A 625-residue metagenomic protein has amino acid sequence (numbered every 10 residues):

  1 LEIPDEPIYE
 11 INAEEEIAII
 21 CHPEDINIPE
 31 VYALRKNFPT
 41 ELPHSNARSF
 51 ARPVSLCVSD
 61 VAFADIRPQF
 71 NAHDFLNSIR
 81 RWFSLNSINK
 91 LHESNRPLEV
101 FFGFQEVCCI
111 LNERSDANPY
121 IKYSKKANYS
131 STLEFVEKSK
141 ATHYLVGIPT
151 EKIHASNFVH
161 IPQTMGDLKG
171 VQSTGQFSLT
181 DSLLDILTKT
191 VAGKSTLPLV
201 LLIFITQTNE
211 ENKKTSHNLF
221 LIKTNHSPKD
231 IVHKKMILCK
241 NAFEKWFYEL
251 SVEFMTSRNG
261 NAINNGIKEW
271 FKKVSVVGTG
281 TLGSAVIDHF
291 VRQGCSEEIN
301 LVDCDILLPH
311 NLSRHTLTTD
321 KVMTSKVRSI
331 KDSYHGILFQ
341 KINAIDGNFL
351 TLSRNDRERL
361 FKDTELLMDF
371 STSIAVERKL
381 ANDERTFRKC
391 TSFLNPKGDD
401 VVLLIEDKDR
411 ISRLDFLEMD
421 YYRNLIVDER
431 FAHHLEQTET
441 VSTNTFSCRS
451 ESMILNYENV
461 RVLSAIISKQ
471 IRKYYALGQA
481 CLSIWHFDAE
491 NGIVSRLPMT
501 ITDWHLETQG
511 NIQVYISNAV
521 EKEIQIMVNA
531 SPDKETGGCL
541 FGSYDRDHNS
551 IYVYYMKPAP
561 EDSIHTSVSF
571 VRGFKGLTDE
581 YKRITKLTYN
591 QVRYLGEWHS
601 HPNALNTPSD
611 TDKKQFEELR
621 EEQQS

Functional and structural regions predicted by a protein language model:
L1-S59, F70: Compact alpha/beta protein-protein interaction domains typified by the UBC
F104, E113-K272: Glycine/serine-rich phosphate-binding loop and adjoining beta1-alpha1 elements at the start of nucleotide-handling
I237, N241-Y248, V252, Y475-A530: Phosphate-binding loop/pocket of nucleotide- and phosphate-handling active sites
N265-I299, D303-I306: Glycine-rich adenosine-cofactor-binding loop
D303-F339: Glycine-rich phosphate-binding loop and adjoining beta1-alpha1-beta2 segment of Rossmann-like nucleotide-binding folds
L366-D407: ADP-ribose/adenylate-binding Rossmann-like module
C390, L394-E490: Adenosine-phosphate binding glycine-rich loop
R496-Y594, P602-S625: Conserved beta-strand-loop surface patch within small alpha/beta domains used for substrate/adaptor or ligand engagement
